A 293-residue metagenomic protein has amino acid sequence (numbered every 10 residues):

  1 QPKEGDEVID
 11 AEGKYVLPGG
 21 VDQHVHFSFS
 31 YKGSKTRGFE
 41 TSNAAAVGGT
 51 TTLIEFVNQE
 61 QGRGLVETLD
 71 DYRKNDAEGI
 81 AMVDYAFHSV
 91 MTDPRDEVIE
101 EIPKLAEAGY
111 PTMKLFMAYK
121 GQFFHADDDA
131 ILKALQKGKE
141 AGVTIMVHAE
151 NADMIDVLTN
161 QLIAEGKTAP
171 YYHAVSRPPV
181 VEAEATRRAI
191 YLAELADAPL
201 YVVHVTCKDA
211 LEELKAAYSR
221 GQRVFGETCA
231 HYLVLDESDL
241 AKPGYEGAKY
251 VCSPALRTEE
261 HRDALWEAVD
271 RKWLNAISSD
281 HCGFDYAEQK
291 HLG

Functional and structural regions predicted by a protein language model:
K3-D6, A11-I80, E97: Metal-associated gating/positioning segment near the N- to mid-region
G13, H24, A45, G49 (+7 more regions): Divalent metal-coordination and catalytic microenvironments
L17, V66-V83, H88, L132-V147: Alpha-helix-loop-beta-strand connector modules within alpha/beta enzyme cores
Q23-T36, V57-Q59, D84-E97, F123-F124 (+2 more regions): Active-site mouth loops of central-metabolism enzymes
G49-I54, M82-A86, L192-L200: Short, surface-exposed connector motifs at secondary-structure boundaries
E97-I277: Histidine/acidic residue-rich metal-binding segments in metalloenzymes
S279-Y286: Active-site anion/phosphate-binding pocket segments in diverse small-molecule metabolic enzymes
Y286-G293: Conserved nucleotide- and phosphate/pyrophosphate-binding catalytic cores in adenylate/nucleotidyl-handling enzymes
